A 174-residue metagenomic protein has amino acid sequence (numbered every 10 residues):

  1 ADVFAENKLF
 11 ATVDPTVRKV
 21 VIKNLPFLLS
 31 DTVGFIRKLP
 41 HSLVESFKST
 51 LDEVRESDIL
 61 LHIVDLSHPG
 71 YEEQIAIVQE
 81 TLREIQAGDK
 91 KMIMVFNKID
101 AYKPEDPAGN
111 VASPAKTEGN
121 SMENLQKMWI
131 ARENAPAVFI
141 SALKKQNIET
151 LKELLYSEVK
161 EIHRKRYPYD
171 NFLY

Functional and structural regions predicted by a protein language model:
A1, A11, P69, E73 (+1 more regions): C-terminal-of-GTPase-core extension/linker across diverse P-loop GTPases
A1-V44, K48-R55: Conserved G1/Walker A P-loop phosphate-binding module
I22-L25, R55-S57, A87-K90, E133-N134: Short loop/turn elements that form and flank the Walker-type P-loop nucleotide-binding site in RecA-like NTPase cores
L29, I63, V95: Generic enzyme active-site microenvironment
D31, T50, L61, V78 (+2 more regions): Conserved RecA-like P-loop NTPase ATPase core
T32, L66, K98: Walker B catalytic acidic pair
L43-H68, E80-A87: Inter-motif core of Ras-like GTPase G domains
